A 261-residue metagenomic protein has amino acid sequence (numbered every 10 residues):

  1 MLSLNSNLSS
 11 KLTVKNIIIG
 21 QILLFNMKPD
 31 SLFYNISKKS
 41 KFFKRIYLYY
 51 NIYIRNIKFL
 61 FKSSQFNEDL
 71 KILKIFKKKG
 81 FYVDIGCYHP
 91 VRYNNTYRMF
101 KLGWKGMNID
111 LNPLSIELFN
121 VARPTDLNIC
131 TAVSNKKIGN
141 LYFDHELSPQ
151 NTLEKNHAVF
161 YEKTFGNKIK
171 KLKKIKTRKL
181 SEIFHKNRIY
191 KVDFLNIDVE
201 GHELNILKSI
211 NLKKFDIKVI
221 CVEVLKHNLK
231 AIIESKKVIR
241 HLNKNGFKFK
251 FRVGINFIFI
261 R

Functional and structural regions predicted by a protein language model:
L2-R261: Phosphate/nucleotide-binding beta-alpha loop and adjacent structural elements of enzyme active sites
